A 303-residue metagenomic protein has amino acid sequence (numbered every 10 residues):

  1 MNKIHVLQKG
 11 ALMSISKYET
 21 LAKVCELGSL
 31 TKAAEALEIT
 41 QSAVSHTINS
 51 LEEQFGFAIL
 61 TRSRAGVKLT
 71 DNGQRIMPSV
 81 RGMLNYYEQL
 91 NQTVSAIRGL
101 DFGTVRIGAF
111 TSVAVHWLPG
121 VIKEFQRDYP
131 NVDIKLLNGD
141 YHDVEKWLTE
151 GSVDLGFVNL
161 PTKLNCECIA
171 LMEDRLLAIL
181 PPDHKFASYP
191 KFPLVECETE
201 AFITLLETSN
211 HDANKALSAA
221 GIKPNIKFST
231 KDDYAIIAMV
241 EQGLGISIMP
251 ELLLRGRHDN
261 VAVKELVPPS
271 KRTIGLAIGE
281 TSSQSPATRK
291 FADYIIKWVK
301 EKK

Functional and structural regions predicted by a protein language model:
A22-T40: Short helix-boundary/capping micro-motifs
L51-E52, F125: Conserved amphipathic alpha-helical core elements
E52-L69: A short LG(V/I)-centered, amphipathic sequence patch enriched for acidic residue(s) preceding the LG motif
R98-L164, T230: Central regulatory/effector-binding core of bacterial HTH transcription factors
G99, N165-F202: Flexible hinge/capping segments at coil-to-helix
D140-E145, T149-S152, N159, T208-A262: Hydrophobic hinge/microswitch elements
N165-A170, D174-R175, Y189, A235-S283 (+1 more regions): Beta-alpha-beta core module
F186, E200-A220, Q284-A292, K302: Secondary-structure junction motif
